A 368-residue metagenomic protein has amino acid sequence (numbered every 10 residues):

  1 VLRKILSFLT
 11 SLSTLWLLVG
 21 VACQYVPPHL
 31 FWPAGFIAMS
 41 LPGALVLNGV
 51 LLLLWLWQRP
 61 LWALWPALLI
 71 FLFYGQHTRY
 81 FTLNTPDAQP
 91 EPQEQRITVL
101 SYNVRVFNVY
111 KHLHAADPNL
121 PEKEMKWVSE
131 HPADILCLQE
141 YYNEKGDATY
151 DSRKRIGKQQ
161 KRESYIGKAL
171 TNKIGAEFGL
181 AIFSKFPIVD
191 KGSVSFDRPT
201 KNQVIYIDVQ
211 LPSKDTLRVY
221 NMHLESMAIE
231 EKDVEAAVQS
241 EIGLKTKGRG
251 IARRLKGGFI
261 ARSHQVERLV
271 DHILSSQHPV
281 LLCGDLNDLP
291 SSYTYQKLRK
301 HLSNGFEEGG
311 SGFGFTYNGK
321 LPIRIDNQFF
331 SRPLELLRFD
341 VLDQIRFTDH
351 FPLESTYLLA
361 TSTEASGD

Functional and structural regions predicted by a protein language model:
V1-R155, T171-A176, V266-E267, A360-D368: N-terminal, active-site-proximal structural segment of metallo-dependent hydrolase catalytic domains
K4-L17, A22-L54, A63-A67, S193-S195 (+2 more regions): Metal-dependent phosphoester-hydrolase catalytic domains
W65, I70-R96, E124-M125, I135-D233 (+2 more regions): Structured beta-strand-rich core segments of catalytic domains in phosphoester-bond hydrolases
T98-V104, L120-T149, I207, T216-H223 (+5 more regions): Active-site beta-strand/loop signature of hydrolases that rely on acidic residues for catalysis
S101-P121, N143-K145, A228-G258: Acidic/histidine-rich helix-loop elements that form or flank divalent-metal/phosphate-binding sites at the catalytic
V106-V109, N143-G146, T171-E177, K201-N202 (+4 more regions): Active-site environment of divalent metal-dependent phosphoester hydrolases
A116-P118, S152-I156, P199, A236-V238 (+2 more regions): Glycine-rich, phosphate-binding/catalytic loops in enzymes
E130-P132, E163, S303-G309: Short, structured active-site-proximal loop/turn typified by the sulfatase FGly-forming signature C/S-X-P-X-R
